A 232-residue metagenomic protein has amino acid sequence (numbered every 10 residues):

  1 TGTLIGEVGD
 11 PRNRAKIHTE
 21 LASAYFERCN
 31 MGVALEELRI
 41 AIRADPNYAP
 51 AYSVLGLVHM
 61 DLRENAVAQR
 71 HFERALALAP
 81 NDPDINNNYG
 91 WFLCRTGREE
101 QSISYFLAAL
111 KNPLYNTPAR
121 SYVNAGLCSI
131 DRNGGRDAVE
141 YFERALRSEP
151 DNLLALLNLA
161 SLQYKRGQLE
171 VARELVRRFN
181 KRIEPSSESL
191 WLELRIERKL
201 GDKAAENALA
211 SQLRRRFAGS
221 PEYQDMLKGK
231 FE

Functional and structural regions predicted by a protein language model:
G2-G9, K181-E232: Terminal, low-structured helical/coil segments at or just beyond the last alpha-helical repeat
D10, A44, L78-A79, N112-L114 (+3 more regions): Structural marker of alpha-solenoid helical repeat scaffolds
R14, Y48, D82, N116-P118 (+3 more regions): Residue-level recognition of tetratricopeptide repeat
E20, V54, N88, Y122-N124 (+2 more regions): Canonical tetratricopeptide repeat
A51, I85, A119-S121, A155 (+2 more regions): TPR alpha-solenoid repeat register
